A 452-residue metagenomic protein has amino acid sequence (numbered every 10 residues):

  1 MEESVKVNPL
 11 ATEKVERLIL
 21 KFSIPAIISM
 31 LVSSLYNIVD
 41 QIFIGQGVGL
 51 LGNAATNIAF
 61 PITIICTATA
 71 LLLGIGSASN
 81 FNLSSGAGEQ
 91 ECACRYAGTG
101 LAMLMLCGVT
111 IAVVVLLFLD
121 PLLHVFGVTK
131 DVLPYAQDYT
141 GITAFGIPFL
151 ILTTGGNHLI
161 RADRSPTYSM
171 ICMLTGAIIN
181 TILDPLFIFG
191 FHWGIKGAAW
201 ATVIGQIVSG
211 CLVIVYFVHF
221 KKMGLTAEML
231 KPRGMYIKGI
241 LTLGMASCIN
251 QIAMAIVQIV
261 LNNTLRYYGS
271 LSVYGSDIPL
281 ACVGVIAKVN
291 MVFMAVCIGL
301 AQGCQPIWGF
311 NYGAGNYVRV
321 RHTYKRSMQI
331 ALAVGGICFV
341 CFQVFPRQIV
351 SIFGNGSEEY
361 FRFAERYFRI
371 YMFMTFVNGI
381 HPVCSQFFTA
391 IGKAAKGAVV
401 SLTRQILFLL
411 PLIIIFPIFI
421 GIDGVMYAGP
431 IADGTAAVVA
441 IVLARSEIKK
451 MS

Functional and structural regions predicted by a protein language model:
M1-S23, F81-P148, G190-M245, W308-M374 (+1 more regions): Short alpha-helical transmembrane segments in multi-pass integral membrane proteins
E16-L35, V39, I62-T69, F145 (+5 more regions): Residue-level signal for short hydrophobic patches within transmembrane helices of multi-pass membrane transporters
K21-D40, I142, T153, G176 (+2 more regions): Transmembrane helical elements of multi-pass membrane transporters/channels
A26, M30, I42, S79 (+15 more regions): Transmembrane alpha-helix boundary and packing residues in multipass membrane permease domains and related
L35-A54, L123-K130, L186-W193, A255-V285 (+3 more regions): Helix-terminus/linker motif at the lipid-water interface of multi-pass membrane proteins
N53-V113, L150-S169, N262, L280-P346 (+1 more regions): Small-residue-rich hydrophobic transmembrane alpha-helices
I65-A68, N180-D184, G210-I214, V292 (+3 more regions): Hydrophobic transmembrane alpha-helices of multi-pass small-molecule transporters
G74, T143-R161, S169-A177, A198-C211 (+4 more regions): Short runs within selected transmembrane alpha-helices of multi-pass transporters and secretion channels
